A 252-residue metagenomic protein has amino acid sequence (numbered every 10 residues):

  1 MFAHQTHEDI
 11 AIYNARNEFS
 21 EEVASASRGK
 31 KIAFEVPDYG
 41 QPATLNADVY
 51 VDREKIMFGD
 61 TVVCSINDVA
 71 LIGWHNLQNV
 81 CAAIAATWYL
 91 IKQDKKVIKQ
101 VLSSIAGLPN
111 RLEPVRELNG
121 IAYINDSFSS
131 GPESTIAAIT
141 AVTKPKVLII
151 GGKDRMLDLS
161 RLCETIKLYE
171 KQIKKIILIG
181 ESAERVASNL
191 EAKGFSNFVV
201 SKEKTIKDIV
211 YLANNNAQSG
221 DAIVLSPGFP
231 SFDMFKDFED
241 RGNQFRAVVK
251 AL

Functional and structural regions predicted by a protein language model:
M1-Y123: Acidic, Mg2+-coordinating active-site environments of NTP-dependent enzymes
R28-K30, A86-K95, Q100-N110, P114-L252: ATP-dependent carboxylate-amine ligase
